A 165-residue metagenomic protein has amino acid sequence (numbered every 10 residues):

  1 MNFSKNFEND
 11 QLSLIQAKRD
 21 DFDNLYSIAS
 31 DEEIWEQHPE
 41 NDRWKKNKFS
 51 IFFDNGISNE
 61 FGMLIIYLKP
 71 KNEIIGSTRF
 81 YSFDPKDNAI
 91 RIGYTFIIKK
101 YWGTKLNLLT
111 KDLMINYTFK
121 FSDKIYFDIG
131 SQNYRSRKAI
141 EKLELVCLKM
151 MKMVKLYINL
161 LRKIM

Functional and structural regions predicted by a protein language model:
M1-T104, Y117, K124, L148-M165: GNAT-family acyltransferases
E32, F121, A139-L143: Short alpha-helical scaffold segments that flank and stabilize functional sites
I97, S131-N133: Short acidic/polar capping segments at secondary-structure boundaries
G103-Y117, K138-K142: Conserved acetyl-CoA-binding loop-helix of GNAT-fold acetyltransferases
I125-I129: Conserved hydrophobic beta-strand within the GNAT/NAT acetyltransferase core sheet that lines the active-site cleft
N133-K149: Conserved active-site alpha-helix within GNAT-family acetyltransferase domains
